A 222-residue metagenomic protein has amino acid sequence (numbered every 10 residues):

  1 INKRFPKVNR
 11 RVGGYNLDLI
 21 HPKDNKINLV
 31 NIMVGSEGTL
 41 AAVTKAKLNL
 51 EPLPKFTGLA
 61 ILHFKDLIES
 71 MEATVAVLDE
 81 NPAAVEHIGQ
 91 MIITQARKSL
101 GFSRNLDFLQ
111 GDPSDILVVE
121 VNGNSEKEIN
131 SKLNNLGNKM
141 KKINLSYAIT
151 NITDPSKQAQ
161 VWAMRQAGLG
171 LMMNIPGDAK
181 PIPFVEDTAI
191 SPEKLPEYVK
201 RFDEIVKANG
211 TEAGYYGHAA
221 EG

Functional and structural regions predicted by a protein language model:
I1-G222: Noncatalytic alpha-helical scaffold of FAD-dependent oxidoreductases
